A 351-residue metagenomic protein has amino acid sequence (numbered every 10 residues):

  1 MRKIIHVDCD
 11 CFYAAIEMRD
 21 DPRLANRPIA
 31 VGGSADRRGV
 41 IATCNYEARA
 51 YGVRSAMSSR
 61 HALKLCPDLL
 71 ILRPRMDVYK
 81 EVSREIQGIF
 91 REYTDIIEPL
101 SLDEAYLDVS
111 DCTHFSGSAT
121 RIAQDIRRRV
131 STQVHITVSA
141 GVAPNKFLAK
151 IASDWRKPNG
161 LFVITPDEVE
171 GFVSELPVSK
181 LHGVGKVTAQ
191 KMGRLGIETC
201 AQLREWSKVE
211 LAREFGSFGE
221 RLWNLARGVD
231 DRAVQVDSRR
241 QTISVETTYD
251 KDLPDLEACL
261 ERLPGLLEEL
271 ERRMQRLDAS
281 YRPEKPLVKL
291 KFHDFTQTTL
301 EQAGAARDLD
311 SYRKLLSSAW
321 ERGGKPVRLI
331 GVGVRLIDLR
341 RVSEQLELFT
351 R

Functional and structural regions predicted by a protein language model:
M1-E214, E220, D338-R340, Q345-R351: Gly/Gly-Pro- and Ser/Thr-rich, intrinsically disordered tail segments characteristic of DNA damage-repair and tolerance
H6, K180, Q190-L329, I337-S343 (+1 more regions): DNA-contacting surface of Y-family translesion DNA polymerases
